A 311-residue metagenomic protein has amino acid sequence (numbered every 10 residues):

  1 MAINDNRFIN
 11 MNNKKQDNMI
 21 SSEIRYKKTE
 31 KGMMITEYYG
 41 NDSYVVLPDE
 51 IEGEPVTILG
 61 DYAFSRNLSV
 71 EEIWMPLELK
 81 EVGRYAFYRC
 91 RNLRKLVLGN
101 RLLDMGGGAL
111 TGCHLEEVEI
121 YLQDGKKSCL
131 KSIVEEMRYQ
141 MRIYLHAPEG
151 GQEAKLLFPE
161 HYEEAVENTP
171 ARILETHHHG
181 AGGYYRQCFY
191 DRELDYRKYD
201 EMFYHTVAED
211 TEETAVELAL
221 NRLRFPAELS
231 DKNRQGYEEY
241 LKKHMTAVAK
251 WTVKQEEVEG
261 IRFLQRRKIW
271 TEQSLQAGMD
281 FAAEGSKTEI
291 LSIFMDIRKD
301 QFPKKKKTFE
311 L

Functional and structural regions predicted by a protein language model:
A2-I9, M19-M33, Y39-T57, L68-E81 (+5 more regions): Structural signature of tandem-repeat unit edges
A219-Y237, E259-L264: Repeat-mediated protein-protein interaction surfaces in helical alpha-solenoids
R222-P226, R267-K268, G285, I297 (+1 more regions): Residue-level signature of the C-terminal ends
W251-E257, F281-K287: Ankyrin repeat A-helix N-terminal signature
E257-Q265, K287-D296: Ankyrin repeat structural motif
E272, T308-L311: Extended, charge-rich intrinsically disordered regulatory tails
A282, F294-F309: Extended amphipathic alpha-helical coiled-coil/heptad-repeat regions
